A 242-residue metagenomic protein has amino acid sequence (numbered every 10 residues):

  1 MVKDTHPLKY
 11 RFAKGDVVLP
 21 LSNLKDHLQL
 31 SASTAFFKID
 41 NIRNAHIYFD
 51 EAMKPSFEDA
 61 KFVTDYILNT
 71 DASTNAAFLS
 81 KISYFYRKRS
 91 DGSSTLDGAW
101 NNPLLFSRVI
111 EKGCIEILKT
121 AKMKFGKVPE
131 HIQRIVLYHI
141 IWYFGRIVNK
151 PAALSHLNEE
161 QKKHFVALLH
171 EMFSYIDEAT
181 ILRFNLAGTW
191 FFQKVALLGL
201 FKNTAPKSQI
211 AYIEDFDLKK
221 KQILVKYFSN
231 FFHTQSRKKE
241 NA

Functional and structural regions predicted by a protein language model:
M1-E116: Donor-binding/catalytic cores of nucleotide-activated saccharide and glycerol-phosphate transferases/polymerases
V2-R11, K124-H131, K150-L157: Short acidic, glycine/proline-enriched loop segments that cap or flank alpha-helices
V63, I132-L137, K162, V166: Short runs of predominantly hydrophobic/aromatic residues within well-ordered alpha helices that form helix-helix
F85-S90, L96-F125, V148-P151, H156-E178: Catalytic core of nucleotide-sugar-dependent glycosyltransferases
I115, K127-A152: P-loop NTPase catalytic cores that bind/hydrolyze ATP
K122-Y138, E214-K221, N230: Short, surface-exposed loop and linker segments with low hydrophobicity and enrichment for Pro/Ser/Thr
N149-A242: Membrane-interface aromatic/basic loop that binds lipid-linked glycans or pyrophosphate carriers, typified by
